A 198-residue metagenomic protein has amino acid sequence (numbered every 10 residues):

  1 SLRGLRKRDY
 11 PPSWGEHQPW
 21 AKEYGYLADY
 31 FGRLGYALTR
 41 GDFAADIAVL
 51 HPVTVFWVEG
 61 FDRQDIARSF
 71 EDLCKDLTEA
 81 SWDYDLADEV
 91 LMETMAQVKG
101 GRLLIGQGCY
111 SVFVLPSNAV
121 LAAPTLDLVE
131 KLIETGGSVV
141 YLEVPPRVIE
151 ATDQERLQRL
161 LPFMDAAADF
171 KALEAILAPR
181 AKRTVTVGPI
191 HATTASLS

Functional and structural regions predicted by a protein language model:
S1-S198: Carbohydrate-binding surfaces of carbohydrate-active enzymes
